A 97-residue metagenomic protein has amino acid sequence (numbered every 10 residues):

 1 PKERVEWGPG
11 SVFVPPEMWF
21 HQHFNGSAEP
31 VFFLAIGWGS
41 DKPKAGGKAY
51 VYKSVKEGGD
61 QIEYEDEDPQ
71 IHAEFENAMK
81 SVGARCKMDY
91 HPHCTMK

Functional and structural regions predicted by a protein language model:
P1-E17: Short acidic-glycine-tyrosine-enriched beta hairpin
F20-M96: Double-stranded beta-helix
